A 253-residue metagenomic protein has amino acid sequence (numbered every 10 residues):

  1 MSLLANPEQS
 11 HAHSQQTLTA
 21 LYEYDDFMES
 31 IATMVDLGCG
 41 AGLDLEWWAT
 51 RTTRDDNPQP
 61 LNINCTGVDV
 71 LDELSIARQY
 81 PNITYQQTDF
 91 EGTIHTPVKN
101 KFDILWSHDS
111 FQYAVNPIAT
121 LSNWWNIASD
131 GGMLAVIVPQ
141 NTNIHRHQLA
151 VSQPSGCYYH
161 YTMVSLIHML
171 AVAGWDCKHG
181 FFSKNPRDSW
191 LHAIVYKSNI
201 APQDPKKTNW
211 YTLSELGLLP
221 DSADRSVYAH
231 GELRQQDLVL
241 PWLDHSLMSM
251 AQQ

Functional and structural regions predicted by a protein language model:
M1-N100, I104, L121, Y159 (+1 more regions): Conserved N-terminal segment of class I S-adenosyl-L-methionine
I104-V115: A short SAM/SAH-binding and catalytic strip from SAM-dependent methyltransferases
I118-M133: A short glycine-rich, Lys/Arg-flanked "PGG" loop and its adjoining helix->strand segment in the class I
V136-Y159: Short, glycine-/aromatic-enriched active-site segment of Class I SAM-dependent methyltransferases
Y158-A173: Short alpha-helix
W175-P186: Conserved S-adenosyl-L-methionine
D188-I194: Short hydrophobic/aromatic beta-strand or adjacent loop that forms the aromatic wall/cage of a ligand/substrate-binding
N199-P205: Short, charged/polar, Gly/Pro-enriched secondary-structure boundary elements
